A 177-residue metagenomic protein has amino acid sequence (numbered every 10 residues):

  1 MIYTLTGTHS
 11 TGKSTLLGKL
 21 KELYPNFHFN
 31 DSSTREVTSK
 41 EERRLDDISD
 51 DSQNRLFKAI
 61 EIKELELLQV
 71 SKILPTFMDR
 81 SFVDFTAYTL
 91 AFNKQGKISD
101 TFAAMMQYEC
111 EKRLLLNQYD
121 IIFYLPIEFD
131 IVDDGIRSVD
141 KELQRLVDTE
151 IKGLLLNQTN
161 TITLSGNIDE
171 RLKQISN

Functional and structural regions predicted by a protein language model:
M1-I2: Pre-Walker A (Motif I) flank of P-loop NTPase domains
L5: Hydrophobic anchor at the beta1->P-loop junction of P-loop NTPases
H9: The conserved Walker
K13: Conserved lysine of the Walker
L16, L20: Hydrophobic positions on the alpha1 helix immediately C-terminal to the Walker A/P-loop
K21-K63: Conserved substrate/cofactor phosphate-moiety recognition/catalytic segment in nucleotide-dependent phosphotransferases
A59-D100: A basic- and aromatic-enriched beta-loop-alpha substructure that forms the phosphate/nucleotide- and DNA/RNA-contacting
Y88, F92-N167: A glycine- and Lys/Arg-enriched "phosphate-lid" helix/loop adjacent to the NTP-binding pocket of small-molecule kinases
